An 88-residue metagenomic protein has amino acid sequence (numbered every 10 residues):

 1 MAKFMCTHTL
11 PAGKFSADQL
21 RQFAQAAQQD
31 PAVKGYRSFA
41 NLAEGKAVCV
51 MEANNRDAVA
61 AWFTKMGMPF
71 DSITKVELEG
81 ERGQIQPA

Functional and structural regions predicted by a protein language model:
M1-A32, N41-G45, R56-D57, L78-A88: Short S/T/G/P-rich N-terminal loop/turn motif that feeds into the first structured element of a domain
A26, K65-P69: Conserved short hydrophobic interaction patches
A32-F39, S72: A short linear hydrophobic-aromatic micro-motif
D57-A58, F70: A short local loop/turn or secondary-structure capping micro-motif enriched for an aromatic residue
V59-F63: Charge-rich, low-aromatic oligomerization/scaffolding segments with amphipathic character
M68-G80: Conserved short beta-strand edge segments in small beta-sheet-based binding/regulatory domains
